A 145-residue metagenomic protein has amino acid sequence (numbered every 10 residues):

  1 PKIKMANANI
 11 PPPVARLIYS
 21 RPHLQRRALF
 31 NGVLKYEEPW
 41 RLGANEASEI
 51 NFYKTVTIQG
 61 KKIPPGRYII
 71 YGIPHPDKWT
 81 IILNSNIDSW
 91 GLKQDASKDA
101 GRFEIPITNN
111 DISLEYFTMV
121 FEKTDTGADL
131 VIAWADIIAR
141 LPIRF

Functional and structural regions predicted by a protein language model:
P1-E38, G91-F145: Primarily secretory-pathway and cell-envelope proteins
E38-W90: Mid-length scaffold segments of soluble, non-membrane domains
